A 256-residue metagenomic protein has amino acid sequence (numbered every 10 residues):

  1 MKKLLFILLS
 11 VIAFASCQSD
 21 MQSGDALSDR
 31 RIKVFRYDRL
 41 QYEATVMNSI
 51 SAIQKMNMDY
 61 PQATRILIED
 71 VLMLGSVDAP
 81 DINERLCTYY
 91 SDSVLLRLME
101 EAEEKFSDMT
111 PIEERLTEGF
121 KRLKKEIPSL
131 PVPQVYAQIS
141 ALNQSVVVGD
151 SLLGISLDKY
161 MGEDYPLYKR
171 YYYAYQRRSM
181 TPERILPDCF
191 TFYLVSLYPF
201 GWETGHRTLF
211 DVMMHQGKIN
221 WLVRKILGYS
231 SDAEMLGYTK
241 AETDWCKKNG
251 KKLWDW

Functional and structural regions predicted by a protein language model:
M1-L4: Positively charged n-region of N-terminal signal peptides that target proteins for export
A13-S16: C-terminal motif of bacterial Sec signal peptides marking the signal peptidase cleavage site
Q18-T88: N-terminal mature-domain "stem" immediately C-terminal to a signal peptide or N-terminal signal-anchor/transmembrane
R85-W256: Acidic/His-rich structured neighborhood in mature extracellular/periplasmic domains
